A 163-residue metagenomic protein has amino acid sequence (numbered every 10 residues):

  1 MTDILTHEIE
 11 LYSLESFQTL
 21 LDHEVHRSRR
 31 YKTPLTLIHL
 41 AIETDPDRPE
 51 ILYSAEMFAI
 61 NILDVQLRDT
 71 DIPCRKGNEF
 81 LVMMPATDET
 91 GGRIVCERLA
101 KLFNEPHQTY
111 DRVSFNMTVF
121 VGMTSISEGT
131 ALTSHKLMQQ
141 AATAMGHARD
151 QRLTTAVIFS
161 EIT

Functional and structural regions predicted by a protein language model:
M1-S13: Amphipathic HAMP/coiled-coil signal-transducing linker helices that couple sensory inputs to cytosolic output domains
D3-T6, H39-Y53, L67, M84: Active-site loop/short helix in cyclic nucleotide turnover domains
L20-E50: Active-site-proximal structural segments of metal-dependent nucleotidyl cyclase/transferase enzymes
H26-R30, A59-E89, Q108: Conserved helix-loop-beta segment at the catalytic/binding core of cyclic-nucleotide signaling proteins
T44-D47, M83-G92, D111-S114, V119-L137: Catalytic strand-loop-helix junctions within cyclic-nucleotide turnover domains
E50-S54, T90-I94, I126-T143, H147-E161: Catalytic cores and conserved motifs of cyclic dinucleotide signaling enzymes
A59-N61, L67, R93-T109, A142: Alpha-helical scaffold within the catalytic cores of cyclic-nucleotide enzymes
I72-K76, N104-F120: Catalytic core regions of nucleotide second-messenger enzymes
